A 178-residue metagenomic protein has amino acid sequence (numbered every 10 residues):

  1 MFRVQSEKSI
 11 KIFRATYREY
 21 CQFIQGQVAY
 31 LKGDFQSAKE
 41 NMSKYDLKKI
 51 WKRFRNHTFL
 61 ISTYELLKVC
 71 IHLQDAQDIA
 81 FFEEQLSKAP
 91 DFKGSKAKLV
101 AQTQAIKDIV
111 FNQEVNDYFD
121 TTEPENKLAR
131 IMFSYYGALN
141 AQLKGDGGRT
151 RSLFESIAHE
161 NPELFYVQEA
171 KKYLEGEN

Functional and structural regions predicted by a protein language model:
M1-V69: Membrane-proximal, non-transmembrane interface segments of integral membrane proteins
F2-K8, F35-L47, Q74-P90, F111-N126 (+1 more regions): Alpha-helical repeat scaffolds
F13-R14, W51-R55, F92-G94, E125-K127 (+2 more regions): Short coil/turn linker motifs that delimit alpha-helical repeat modules in TPR/alpha-solenoid proteins
Y17-Q27, L31, T58-K68, K96-I106 (+2 more regions): "A position-specific structural signal for the A-helix of alpha-solenoid helical repeats
R18, D91, S95-L99, F111 (+1 more regions): Cytosolic, positively charged, low-complexity intrinsically disordered regions immediately flanking transmembrane
L31-G33, R53, H72-A76, D108 (+1 more regions): Short coil/turn linking the two alpha-helices of tandem helical-hairpin repeats
K44-V100: Non-cytosolic head/periplasmic domains of membrane-anchored proteins
N116-N178: Long, non-transmembrane cytosolic or organellar matrix-exposed soluble domains/tails of integral membrane proteins
